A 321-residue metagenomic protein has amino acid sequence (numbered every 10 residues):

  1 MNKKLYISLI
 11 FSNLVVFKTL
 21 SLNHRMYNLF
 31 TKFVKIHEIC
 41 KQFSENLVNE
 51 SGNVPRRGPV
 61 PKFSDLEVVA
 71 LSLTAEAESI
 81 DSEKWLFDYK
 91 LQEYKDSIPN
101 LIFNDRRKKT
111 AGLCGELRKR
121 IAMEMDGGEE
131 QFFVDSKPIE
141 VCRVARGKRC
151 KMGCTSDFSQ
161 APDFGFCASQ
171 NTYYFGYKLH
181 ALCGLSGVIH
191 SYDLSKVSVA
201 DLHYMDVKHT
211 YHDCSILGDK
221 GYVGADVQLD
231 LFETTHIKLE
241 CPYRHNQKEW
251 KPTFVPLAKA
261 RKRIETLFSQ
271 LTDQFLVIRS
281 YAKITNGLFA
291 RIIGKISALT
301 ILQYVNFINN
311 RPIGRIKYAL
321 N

Functional and structural regions predicted by a protein language model:
M1-N321: Short alpha-helical elements
